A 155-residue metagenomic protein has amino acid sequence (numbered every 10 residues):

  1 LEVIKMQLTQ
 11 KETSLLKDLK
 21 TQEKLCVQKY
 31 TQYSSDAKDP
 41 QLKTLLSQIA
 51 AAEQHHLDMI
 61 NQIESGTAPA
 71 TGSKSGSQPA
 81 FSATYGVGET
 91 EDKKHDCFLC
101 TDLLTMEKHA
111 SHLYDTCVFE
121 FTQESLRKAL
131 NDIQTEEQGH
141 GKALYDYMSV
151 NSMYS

Functional and structural regions predicted by a protein language model:
L1-K5: Short, Lys/Arg-enriched N-terminal segments with co-localized hydrophobic residues within the first ~10-30 amino acids
M6-T21, D58-E64: Hydrophobic transmembrane alpha-helices
E12-D36, A83-D132: Acidic/histidine-rich alpha-helical segments that form the ligand environment of transition-metal centers
T21, Q48-H55, D102-T105, D132-G139: DHp/HisKA dimerization-phosphoacceptor four-helix bundle of two-component histidine kinases and homologous
Q28-Q32, Q54, G72, G76 (+5 more regions): Generic alpha-helix signal with a bias toward terminal, lower-confidence helices and secondary-structure junctions
P40-S77, Q138-S152: Conserved alpha-helical segments that form or flank metal/cofactor-binding pockets of metalloenzymes
E91, S152-S155: Short terminal interaction segments
